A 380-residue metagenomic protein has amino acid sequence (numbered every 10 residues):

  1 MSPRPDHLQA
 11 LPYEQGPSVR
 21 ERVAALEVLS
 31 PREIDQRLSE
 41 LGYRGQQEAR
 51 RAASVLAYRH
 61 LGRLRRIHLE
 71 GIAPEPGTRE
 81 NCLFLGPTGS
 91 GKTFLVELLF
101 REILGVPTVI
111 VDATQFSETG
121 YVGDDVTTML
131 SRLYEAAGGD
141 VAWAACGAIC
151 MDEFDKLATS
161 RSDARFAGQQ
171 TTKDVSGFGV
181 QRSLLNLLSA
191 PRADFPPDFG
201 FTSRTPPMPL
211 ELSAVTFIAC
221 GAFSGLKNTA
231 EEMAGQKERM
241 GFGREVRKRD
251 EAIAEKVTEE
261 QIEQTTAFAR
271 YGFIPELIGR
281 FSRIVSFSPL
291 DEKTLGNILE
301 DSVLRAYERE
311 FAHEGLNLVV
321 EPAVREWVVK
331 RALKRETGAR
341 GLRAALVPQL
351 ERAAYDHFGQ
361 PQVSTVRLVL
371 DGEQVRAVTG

Functional and structural regions predicted by a protein language model:
M1-G380: Non-catalytic accessory segments flanking P-loop/AAA+ NTPase cores
